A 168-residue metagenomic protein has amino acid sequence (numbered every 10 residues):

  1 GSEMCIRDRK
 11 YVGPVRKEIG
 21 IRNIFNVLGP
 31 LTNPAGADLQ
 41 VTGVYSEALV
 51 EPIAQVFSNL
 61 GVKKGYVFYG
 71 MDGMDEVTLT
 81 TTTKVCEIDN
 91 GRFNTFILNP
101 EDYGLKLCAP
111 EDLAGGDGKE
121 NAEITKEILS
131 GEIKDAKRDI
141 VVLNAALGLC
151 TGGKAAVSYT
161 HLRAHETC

Functional and structural regions predicted by a protein language model:
G1-I6, A164-C168: Single conserved hydrophobic/aromatic residue that forms the stacking wall/gate of nucleotide- or nucleobase-binding
R7-R163: Glycine-rich anion-binding loops and their surrounding alpha/beta cores
